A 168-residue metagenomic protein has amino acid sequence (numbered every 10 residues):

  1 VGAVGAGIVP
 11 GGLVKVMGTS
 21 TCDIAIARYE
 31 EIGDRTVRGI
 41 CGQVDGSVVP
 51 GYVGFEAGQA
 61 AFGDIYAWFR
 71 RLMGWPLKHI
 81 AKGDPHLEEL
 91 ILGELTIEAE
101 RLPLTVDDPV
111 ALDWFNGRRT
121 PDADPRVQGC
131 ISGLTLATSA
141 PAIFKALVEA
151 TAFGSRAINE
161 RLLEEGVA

Functional and structural regions predicted by a protein language model:
V1-A168: Active-site core segments that coordinate phosphate-bearing ligands/cofactors across diverse enzyme families
